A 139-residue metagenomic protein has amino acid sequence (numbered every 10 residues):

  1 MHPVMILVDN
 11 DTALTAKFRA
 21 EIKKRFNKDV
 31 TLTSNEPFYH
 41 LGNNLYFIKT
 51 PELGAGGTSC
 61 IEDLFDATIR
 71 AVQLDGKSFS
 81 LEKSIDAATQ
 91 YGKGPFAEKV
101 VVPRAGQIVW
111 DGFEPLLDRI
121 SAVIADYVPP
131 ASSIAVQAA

Functional and structural regions predicted by a protein language model:
H2-Q107: Activity-critical C-terminal alpha-helical subdomain
P95-A139: Nucleic-acid enzyme cleavage-core boundary/entry regions
